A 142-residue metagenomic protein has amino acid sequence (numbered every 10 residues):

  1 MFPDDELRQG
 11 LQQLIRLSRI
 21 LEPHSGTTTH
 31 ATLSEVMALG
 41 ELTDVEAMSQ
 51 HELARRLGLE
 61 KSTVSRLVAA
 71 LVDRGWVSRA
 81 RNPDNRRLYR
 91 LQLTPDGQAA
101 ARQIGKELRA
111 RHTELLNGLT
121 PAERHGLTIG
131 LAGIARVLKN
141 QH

Functional and structural regions predicted by a protein language model:
M1-F2, Q9, A122-H142: C-terminal regulatory/oligomerization modules of transcriptional regulators
M1-L33: N-terminal leader segment of winged-helix/HTH proteins
I15, G40-D44, G105, A132: Short, locally clustered residues in the helix-turn-helix/winged-helix DNA-binding domain
I20-T63, R74-W76: N-terminal helix-turn-helix DNA-binding core of bacterial DNA-binding proteins
P23-T27, T113, K139: Short, flexible helix-adjacent loops and helix caps
T32-E35, L67-V68, R79, A135: Anionic, Ser/Thr-rich low-complexity intrinsically disordered regions
V45-E46, L119, Q141: Short coil/turn helix-boundary motifs
A69-A132: Charged, amphipathic alpha-helical coiled-coil/dimerization segments
